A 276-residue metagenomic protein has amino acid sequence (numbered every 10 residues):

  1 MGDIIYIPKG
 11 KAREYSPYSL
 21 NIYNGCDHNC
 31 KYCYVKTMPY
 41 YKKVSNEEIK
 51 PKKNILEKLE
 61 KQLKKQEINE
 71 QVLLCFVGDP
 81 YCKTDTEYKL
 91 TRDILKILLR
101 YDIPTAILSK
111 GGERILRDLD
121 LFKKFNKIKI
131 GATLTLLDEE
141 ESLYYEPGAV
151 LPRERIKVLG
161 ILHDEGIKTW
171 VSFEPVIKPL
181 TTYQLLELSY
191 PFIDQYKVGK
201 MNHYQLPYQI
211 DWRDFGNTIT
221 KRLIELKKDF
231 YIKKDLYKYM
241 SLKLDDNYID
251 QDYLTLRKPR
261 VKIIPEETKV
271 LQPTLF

Functional and structural regions predicted by a protein language model:
M1-K11, G166, V176-F276: Auxiliary Fe-S-binding modules of radical SAM enzymes
M1-Q71: N-terminal [4Fe-4S]-dependent radical SAM core
N54-L226: Conserved AdoMet/S-adenosylmethionine-binding subsite of the radical SAM
